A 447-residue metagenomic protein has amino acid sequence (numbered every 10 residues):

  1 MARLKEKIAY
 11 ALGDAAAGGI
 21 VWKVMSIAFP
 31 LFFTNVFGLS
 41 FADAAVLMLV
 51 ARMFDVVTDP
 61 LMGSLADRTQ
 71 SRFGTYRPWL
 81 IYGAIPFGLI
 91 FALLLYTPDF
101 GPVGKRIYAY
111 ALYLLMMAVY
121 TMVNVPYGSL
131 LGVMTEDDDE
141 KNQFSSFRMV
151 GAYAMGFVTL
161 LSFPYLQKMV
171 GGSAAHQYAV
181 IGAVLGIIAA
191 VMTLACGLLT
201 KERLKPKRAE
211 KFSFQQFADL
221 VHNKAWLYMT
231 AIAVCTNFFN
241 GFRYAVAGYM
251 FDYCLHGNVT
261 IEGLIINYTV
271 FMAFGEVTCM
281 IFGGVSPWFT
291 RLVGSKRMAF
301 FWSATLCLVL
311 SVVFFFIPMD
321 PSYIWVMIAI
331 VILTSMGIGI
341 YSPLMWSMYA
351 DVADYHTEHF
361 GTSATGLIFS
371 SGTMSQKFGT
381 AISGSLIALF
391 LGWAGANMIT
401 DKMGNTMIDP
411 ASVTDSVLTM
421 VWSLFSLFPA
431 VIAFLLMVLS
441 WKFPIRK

Functional and structural regions predicted by a protein language model:
M1-K447: Membrane-embedded alpha-helical bundles of multi-pass transporters/translocases, especially carrier/permease families
